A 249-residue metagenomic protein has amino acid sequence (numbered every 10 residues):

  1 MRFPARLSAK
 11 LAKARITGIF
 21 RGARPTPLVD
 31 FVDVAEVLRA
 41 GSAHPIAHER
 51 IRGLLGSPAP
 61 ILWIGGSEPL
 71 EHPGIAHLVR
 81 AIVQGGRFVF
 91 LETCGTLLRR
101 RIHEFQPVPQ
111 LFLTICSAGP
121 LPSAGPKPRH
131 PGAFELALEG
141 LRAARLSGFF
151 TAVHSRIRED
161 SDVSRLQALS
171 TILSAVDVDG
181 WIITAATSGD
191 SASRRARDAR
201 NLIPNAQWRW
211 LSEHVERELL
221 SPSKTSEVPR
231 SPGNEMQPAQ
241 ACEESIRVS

Functional and structural regions predicted by a protein language model:
M1, T114-C116, P122-V248: Radical SAM enzyme [4Fe-4S]-AdoMet core and its adjacent flexible, acidic and glycine-rich loops/tails across
M1-P45, S221-S249: N-terminal pre-core extensions flanking Radical SAM catalytic domains
F31-D33, W63, T114, I182: Conserved beta-strand positions in the central sheet of alpha/beta enzyme cores
A43-R50, S67-Q110, S117-P122, H130-L136 (+2 more regions): Canonical radical SAM enzyme core domain
R50-L62: Catalytic domains of carbohydrate-active enzymes, especially glycoside hydrolases
G53-G56, Q84, H103-Q110, R142-L146 (+1 more regions): Acidic (Asp/Glu)-rich catalytic clusters
A59, R87, F149: Short phosphate-binding/catalytic loops that engage adenosine nucleotides
P60, L111, D179: Short acidic/polar active-site loop segments enriched in Thr and Asp
